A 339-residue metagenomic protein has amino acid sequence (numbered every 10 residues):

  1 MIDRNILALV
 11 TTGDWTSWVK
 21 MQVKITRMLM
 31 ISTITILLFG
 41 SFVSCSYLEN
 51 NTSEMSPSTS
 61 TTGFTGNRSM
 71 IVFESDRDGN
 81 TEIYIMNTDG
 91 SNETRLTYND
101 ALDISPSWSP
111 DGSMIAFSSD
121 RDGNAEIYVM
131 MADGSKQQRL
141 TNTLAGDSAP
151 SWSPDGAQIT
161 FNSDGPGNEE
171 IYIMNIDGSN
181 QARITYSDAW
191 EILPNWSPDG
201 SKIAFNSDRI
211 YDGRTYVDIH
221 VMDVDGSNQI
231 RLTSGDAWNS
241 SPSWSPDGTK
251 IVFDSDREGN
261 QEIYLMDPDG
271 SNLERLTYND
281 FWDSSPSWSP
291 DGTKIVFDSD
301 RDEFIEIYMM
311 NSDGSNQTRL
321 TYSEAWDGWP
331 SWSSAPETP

Functional and structural regions predicted by a protein language model:
M1-I25: N-terminal secretory signal peptides that target proteins for export/translocation
I6-A8, T33, I307: Exposed boundary/loop context
R27-T35: Sec-dependent N-terminal signal peptides
I34-L37, D212: Alpha-helical transmembrane segments and their juxtamembrane interfaces
V43-S44: C-terminal motif of bacterial Sec signal peptides marking the signal peptidase cleavage site
Y47-P339: Sequence signature of WD/YWTD-type beta-propeller architectures
